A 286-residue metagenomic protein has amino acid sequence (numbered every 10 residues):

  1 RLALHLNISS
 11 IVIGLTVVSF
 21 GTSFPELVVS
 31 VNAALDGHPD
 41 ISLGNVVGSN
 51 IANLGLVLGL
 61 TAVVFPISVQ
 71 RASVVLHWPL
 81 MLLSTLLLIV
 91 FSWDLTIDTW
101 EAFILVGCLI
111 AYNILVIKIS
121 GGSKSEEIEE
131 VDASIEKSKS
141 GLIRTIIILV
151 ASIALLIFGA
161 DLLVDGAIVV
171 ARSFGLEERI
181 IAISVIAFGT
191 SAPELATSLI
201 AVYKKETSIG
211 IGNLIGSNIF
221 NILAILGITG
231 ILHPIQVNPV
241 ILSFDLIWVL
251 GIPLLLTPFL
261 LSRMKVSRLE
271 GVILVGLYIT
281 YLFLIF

Functional and structural regions predicted by a protein language model:
R1-F286: Hydrophobic alpha-helical segments, chiefly the membrane-spanning helices and signal/signal-anchor peptides
